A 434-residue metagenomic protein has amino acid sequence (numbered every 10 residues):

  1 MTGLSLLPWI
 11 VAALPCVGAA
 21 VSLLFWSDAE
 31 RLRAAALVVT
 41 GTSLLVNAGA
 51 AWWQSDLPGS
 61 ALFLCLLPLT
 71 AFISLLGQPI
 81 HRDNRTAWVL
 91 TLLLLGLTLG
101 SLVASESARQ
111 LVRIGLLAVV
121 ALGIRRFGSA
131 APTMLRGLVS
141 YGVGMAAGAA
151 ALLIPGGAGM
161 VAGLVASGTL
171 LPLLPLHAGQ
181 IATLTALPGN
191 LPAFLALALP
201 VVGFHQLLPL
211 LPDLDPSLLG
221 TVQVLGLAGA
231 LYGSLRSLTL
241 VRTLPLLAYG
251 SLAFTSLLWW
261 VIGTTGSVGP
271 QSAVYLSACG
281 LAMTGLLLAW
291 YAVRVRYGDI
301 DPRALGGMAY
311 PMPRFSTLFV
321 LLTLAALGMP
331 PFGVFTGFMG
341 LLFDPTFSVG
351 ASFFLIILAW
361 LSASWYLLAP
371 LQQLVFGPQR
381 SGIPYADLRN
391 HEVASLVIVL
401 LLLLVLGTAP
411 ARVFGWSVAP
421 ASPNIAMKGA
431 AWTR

Functional and structural regions predicted by a protein language model:
T2-P15, S55-P68, S105-L117, G157-T169 (+2 more regions): Structural signature of hydrophobic alpha-helical transmembrane segments
G3-L6, I73-W88, P188-L191, L195 (+5 more regions): Short, amphipathic, aromatic/basic-enriched membrane-interface segments that mark the entry/exit of transmembrane
G18-A34, R82-A178, N190-A193, S237-D301: Alpha-helical multi-pass transmembrane bundles of energy-transducing inner-membrane proteins
D28, A35, G41-L45, I73-P79 (+5 more regions): Short helix-boundary/re-entrant hairpin motifs in multi-pass inner-membrane proteins
A36-L102, G115, A193-A196, P200 (+1 more regions): Hydrophobic alpha-helical transmembrane segments in multi-pass integral membrane proteins
L258-S267, G337-F353: Interfacial segments of multi-pass membrane proteins
L276-G298, A351-D387: Predominantly late transmembrane helices and immediately cytosolic-facing juxtamembrane segments
M312-R314, L368-R434: Cytoplasmic/organellar membrane-interface segments at the starts of transmembrane helices in multi-pass inner-membrane
